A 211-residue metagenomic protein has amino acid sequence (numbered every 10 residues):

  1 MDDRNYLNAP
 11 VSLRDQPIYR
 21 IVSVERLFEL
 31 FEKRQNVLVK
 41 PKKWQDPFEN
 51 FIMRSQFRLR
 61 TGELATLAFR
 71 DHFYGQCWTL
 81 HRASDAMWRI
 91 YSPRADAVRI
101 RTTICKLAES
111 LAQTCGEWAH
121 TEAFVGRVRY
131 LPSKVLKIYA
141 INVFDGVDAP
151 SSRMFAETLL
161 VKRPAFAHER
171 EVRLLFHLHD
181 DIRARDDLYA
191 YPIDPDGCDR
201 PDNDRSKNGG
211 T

Functional and structural regions predicted by a protein language model:
M1-T211: Partner-binding and oligomerization surfaces adjacent to conserved cores of proteins that assemble macromolecular
